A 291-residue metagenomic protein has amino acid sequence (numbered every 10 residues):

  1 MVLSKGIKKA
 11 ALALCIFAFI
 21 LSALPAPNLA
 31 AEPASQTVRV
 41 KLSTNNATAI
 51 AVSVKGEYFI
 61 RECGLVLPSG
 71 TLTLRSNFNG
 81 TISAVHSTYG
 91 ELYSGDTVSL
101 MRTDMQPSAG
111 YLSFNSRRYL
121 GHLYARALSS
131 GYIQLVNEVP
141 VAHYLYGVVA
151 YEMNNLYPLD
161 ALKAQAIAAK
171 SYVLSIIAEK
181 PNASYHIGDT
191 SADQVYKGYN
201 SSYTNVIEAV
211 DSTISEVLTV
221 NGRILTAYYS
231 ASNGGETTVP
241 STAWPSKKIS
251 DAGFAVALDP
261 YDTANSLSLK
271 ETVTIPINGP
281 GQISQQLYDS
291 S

Functional and structural regions predicted by a protein language model:
V2-S291: Conserved, single-site charged/polar hotspot
